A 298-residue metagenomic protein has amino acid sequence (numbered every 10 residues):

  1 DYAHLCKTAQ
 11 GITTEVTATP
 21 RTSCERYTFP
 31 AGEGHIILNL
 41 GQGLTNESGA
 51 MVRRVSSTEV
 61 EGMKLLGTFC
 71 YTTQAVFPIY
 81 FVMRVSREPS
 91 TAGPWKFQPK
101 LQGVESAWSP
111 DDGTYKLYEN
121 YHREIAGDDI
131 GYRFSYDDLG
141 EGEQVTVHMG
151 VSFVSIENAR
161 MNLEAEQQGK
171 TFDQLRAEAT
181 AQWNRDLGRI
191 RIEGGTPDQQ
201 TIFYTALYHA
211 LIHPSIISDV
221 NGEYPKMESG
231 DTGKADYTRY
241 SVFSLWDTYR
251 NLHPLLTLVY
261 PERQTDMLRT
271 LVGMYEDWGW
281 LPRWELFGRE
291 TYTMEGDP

Functional and structural regions predicted by a protein language model:
D1-Y240, G273: Beta-sandwich/jelly-roll carbohydrate-recognition scaffolds of carbohydrate-active enzymes
S241-P298: Aromatic-rich carbohydrate-recognition surfaces in CAZymes
